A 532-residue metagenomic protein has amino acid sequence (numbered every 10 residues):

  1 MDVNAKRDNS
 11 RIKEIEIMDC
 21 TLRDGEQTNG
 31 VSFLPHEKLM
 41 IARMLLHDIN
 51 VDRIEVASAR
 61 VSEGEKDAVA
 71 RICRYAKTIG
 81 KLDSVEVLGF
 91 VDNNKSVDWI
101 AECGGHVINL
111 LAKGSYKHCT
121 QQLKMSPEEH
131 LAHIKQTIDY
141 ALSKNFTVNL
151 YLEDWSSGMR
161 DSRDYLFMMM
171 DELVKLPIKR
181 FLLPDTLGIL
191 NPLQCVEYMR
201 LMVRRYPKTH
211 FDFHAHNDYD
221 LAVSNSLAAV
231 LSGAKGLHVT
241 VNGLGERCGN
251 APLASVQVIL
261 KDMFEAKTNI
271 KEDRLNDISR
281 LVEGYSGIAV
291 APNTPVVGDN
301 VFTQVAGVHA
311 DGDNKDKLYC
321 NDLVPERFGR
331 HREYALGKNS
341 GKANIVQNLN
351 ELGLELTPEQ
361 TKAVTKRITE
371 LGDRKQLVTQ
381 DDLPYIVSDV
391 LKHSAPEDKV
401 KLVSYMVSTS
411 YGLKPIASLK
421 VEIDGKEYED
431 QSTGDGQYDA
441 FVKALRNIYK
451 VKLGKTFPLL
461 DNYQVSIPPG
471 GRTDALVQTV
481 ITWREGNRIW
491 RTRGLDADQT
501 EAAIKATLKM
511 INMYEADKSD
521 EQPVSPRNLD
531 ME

Functional and structural regions predicted by a protein language model:
D2-T21, F264-Q431, G471-L476: A mid-to-C-terminal "edge-of-domain" accessory segment
I12-I17, R23-R53, R74-G80, N93-N149 (+2 more regions): Alpha/beta enzyme core
Q27-T28, S32, E37-I41, L46 (+2 more regions): Non-catalytic terminal/interface segments that mediate subunit docking, oligomerization, and allosteric communication
V31, S58-S62, F90, P127 (+13 more regions): Hydrophobic alpha-helical scaffolding
D48, Y75-I79, L111, T137-Y140 (+13 more regions): Change "in soluble alpha/beta enzymes" to "in soluble alpha/beta proteins
R60-L88, D92-V97: N-terminal active-site wall of soluble small-molecule enzyme domains
L187-L190, E197-N314, Y319: Catalytic alpha/beta core domains of metabolic enzymes, predominantly
R488-V524, N528-M531: Mixed-charge, glycine-accented linear interaction segment located at domain edges/termini
